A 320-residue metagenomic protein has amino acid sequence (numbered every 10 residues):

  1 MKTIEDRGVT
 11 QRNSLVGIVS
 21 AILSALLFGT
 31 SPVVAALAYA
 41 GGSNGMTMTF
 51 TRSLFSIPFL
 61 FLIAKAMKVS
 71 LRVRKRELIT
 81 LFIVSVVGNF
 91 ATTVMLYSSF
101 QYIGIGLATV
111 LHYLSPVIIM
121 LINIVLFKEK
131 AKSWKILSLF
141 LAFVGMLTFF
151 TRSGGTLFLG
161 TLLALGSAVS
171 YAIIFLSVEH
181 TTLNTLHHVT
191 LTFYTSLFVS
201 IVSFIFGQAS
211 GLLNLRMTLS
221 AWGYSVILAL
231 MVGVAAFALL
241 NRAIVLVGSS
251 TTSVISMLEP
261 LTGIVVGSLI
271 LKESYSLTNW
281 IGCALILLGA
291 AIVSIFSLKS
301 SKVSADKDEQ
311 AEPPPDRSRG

Functional and structural regions predicted by a protein language model:
M1-T47, T51, S153-H180, I201 (+1 more regions): Glycine-/small-residue-enriched transmembrane alpha-helix faces in small-molecule transporters and effluxers
K2-R7, S53, S256-G320: C-terminal-most transmembrane helix of multi-pass membrane proteins
I4-T10, T30, L37, G41 (+6 more regions): Membrane-interface helix-cap regions at the ends of transmembrane helices in multi-pass membrane proteins
L15-L23, M46-L62, I83, S138-L141 (+3 more regions): Hydrophobic alpha-helical transmembrane segments of multi-pass integral membrane proteins, especially transporters
A25, T51, A108-L114, V178-S200 (+1 more regions): Helix-helix packing/entry segments at the starts of transmembrane helices
L27-P32, F61-G106, T148, A229-V247: Specific transmembrane alpha-helical segments of multi-pass solute transporters/efflux pumps, especially DMT/EamA
F59, A64, S115-L137, L261-I281: C-terminal transmembrane-helix exit sites in multi-pass transporters
F82, I122, A131-T151, L163 (+2 more regions): Hydrophobic transmembrane alpha-helices of multi-pass small-molecule transport proteins
